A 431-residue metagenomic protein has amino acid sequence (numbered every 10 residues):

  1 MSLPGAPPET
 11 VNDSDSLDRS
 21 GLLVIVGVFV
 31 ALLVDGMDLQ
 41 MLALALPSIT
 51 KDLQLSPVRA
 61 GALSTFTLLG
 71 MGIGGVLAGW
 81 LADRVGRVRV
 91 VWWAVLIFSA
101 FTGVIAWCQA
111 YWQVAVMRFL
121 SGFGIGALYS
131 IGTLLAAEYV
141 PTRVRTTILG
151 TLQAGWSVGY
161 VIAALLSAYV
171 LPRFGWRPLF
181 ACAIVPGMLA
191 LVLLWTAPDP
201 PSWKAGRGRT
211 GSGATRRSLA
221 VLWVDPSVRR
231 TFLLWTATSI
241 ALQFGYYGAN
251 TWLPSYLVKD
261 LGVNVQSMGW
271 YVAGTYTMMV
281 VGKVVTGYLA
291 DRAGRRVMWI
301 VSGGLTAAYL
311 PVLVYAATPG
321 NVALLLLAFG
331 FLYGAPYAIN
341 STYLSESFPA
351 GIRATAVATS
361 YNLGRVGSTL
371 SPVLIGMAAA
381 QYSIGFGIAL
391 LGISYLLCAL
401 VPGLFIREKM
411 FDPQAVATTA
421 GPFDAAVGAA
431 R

Functional and structural regions predicted by a protein language model:
M1-M37: Cytosolic juxtamembrane N-terminal segment immediately preceding the first transmembrane helix of multi-pass
A43, V228-V280: Extracytoplasmic gate region of multi-pass secondary transporters
A43-I73, Q266-S267: Extracellular/periplasmic helix-loop-helix junction of adjacent transmembrane segments in MFS-like secondary
Q54, G86, W107-Q113, P141 (+2 more regions): Helix-breaking motifs and short loop linkers at transmembrane-helix boundaries and internal kinks in secondary membrane
I73-Q109: Conserved MFS/SLC helix-loop-helix module at the cytosolic interface between two early adjacent transmembrane helices
M117-A154: Cytoplasmic helix-loop-helix junction between adjacent transmembrane helices in 12-TM secondary transporters
L152-W195: Helix-loop-helix hairpin linking two adjacent transmembrane segments in secondary transporters
A290-N340: C-terminal transmembrane helical hairpin of 12-TM major facilitator-type secondary transporters
